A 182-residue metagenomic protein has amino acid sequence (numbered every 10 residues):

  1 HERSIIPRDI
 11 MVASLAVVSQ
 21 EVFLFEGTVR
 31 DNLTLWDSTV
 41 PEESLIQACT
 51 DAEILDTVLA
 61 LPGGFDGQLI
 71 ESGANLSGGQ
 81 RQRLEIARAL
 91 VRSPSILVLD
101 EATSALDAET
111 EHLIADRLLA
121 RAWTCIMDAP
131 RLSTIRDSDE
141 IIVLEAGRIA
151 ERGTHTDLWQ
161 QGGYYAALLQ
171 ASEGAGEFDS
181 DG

Functional and structural regions predicted by a protein language model:
H1-I10, H112: ABC ATPase NBD Q-loop/coupling interface
R8, E42, Q161: Short adenine-binding "F-helix/F-box" segment of the Bergerat
V12-E21, V29-N32, A48-A52, D66-G162: ABC-family ATPase nucleotide-binding domain "signature/switch" substructure
E26: The conserved phosphate-sensing helix
L33, D37-S38: A short, conserved alpha-helical patch in the ABC ATPase nucleotide-binding domain that forms the NBD-TMD coupling
E43-G64: Conserved ABC ATPase "signature" region
Q160-G182: C-terminal boundary and immediately downstream tail of ABC-type ATPase nucleotide-binding domains
